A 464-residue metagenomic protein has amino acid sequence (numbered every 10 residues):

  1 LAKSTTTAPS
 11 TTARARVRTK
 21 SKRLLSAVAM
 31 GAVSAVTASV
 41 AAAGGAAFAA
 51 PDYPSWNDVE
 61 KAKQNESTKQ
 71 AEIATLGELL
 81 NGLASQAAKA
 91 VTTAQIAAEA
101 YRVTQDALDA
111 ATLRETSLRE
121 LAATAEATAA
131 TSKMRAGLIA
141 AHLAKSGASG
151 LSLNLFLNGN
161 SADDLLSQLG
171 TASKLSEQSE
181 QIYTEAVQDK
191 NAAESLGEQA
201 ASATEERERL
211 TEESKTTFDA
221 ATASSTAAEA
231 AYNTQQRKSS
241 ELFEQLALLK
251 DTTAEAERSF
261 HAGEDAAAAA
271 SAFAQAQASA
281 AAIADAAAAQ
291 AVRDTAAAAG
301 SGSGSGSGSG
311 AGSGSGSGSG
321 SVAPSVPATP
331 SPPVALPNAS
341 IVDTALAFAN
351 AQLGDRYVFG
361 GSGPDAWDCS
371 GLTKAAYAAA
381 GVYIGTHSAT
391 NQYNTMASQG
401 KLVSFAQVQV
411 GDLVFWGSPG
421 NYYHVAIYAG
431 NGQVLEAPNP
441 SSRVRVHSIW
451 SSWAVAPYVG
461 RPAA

Functional and structural regions predicted by a protein language model:
A2-G82, D219-D343, A351: Hydrophobic packing segments in regular secondary structure
A2-L25, T93-A192: Alpha-helical coiled-coil
A50-Y53, A62, K69, A148 (+6 more regions): Hydrophobic/basic alpha-helical segments enriched in Actinobacteria
V59, K63, R119, K133 (+6 more regions): Extracytoplasmic/secreted envelope proteins and their assembly/folding machinery, especially bacterial periplasmic
Q64-A141, A200, R207, S214 (+2 more regions): Long, contiguous alpha-helical "rod/stalk" segments
L79-A94, Q178-Q245: Non-transmembrane, heptad-repeat alpha-helical coiled-coil rod segments that act as dimerization/spacing scaffolds
A125-T128, S132, I139-H142, D189 (+7 more regions): Structured segments of extracytoplasmic/periplasmic soluble domains in secreted or envelope-associated proteins
K145, S179, S321-A464: Peptidoglycan cell-wall recognition and remodeling modules
